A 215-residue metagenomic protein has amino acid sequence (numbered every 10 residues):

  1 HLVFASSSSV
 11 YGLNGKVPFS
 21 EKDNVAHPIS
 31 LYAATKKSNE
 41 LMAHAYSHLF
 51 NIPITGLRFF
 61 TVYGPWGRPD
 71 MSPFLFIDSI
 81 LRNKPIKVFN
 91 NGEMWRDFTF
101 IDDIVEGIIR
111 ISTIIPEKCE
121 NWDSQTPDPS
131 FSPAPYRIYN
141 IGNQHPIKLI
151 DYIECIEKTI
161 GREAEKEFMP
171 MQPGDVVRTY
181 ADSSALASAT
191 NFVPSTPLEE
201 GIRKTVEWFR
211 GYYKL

Functional and structural regions predicted by a protein language model:
H1-V62, F192, K204, W208 (+1 more regions): N-terminal Rossmann-like NAD(P)+-binding domain of SDR-like oxidoreductases, especially those catalyzing
V3, V10-K16, N51, G67 (+3 more regions): Proline-centered turn/helix-capping motifs that create local helix->coil transitions or kinks
S7-V10, T61-G67, E93, P146: Active-site proximal helix/loop that lines the substrate pocket of Rossmann-like NAD(P)-dependent oxidoreductase domains
P18-K22, P73-L75, V105, E157-K158: Glycine-rich, phosphate-binding/catalytic loops in enzymes
I29-E40, G67-F74, D97-F98, P146: Short-chain dehydrogenase/reductase
S38, M42, Y46, F76 (+2 more regions): Hydrophobic alpha-helix immediately C-terminal to the catalytic Tyr-X-X-X-Lys motif of short-chain
D78-L215: C-terminal substrate-binding subdomain of Rossmann-fold SDR/epimerase-dehydratase oxidoreductases
